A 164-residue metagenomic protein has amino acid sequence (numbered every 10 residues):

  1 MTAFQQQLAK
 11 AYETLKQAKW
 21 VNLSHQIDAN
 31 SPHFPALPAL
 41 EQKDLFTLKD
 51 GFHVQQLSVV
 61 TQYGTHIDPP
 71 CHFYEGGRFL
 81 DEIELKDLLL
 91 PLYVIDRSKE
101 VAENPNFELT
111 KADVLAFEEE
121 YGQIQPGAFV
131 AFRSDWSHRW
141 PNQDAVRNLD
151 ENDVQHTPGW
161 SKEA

Functional and structural regions predicted by a protein language model:
M1-A164: Active-/binding-site microenvironments in catalytic and ligand-binding cores
